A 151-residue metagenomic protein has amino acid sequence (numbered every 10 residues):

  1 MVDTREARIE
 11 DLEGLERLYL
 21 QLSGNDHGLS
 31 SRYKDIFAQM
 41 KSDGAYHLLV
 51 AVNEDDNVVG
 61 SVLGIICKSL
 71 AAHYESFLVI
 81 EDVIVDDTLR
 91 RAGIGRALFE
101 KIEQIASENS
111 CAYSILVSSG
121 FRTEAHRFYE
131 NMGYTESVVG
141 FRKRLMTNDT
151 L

Functional and structural regions predicted by a protein language model:
V2, D56-S61, L78: Glycine-rich phosphate/pyrophosphate-binding loop shared by adenosine-nucleotide-utilizing enzymes
V2-L15: A short beta-loop-alpha structural element at the N-terminal edge of CoA-dependent acyl/N-acetyltransferase catalytic
E16-Q39: Conserved GNAT-fold acetyl-CoA-binding loop/helix
M40-V50, V79: A short helix-loop-beta-strand connector motif used in the catalytic cores of GNAT acetyltransferases and, in some
V50, N57-I66, I84: Conserved beta-strand in the GNAT
V85, R91-Q104, N131: Conserved acetyl-CoA-binding loop-helix of GNAT-fold acetyltransferases
R96, E108, G120-V138, K143: Conserved active-site alpha-helix within GNAT-family acetyltransferase domains
A106-S118: Conserved GNAT acetyl-CoA-binding A-motif
